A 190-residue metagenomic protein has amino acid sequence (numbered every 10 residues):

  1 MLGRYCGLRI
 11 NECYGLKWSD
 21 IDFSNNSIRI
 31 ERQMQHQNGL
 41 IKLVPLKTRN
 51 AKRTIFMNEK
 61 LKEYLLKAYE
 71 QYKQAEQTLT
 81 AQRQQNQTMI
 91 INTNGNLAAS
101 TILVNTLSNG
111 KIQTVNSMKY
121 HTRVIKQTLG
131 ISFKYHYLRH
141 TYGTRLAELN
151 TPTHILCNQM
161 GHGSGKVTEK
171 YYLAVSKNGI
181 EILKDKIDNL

Functional and structural regions predicted by a protein language model:
Y5-L8, K60: Long, amphipathic, Lys/Arg-enriched alpha-helical "connector/arm" segment
C6, I55, Q71-A81, T88-N94 (+3 more regions): Short, basic (Lys/Arg/His-rich) helix/loop patches that form interaction surfaces in the mid-to-C-terminal regions
G7, N11-L16, L156: Alpha-helix N-cap/helix-start motif at helix boundaries, enriched for small hydrophobics
G15-Q74, T78-T93: Conserved tyrosine-mediated DNA breakage-rejoining catalytic core shared by Y-recombinases
D20, Y72, T141, R145 (+3 more regions): The DNA-recognition helices of helix-turn-helix-type DNA-binding domains
S27-I30, K134, R145, H154-V175 (+1 more regions): Short functional hotspots where side chains directly engage DNA or cofactors
G39-L43, L149, K170-L190: DNA/chromatin major-groove-contacting recognition/catalytic segments
